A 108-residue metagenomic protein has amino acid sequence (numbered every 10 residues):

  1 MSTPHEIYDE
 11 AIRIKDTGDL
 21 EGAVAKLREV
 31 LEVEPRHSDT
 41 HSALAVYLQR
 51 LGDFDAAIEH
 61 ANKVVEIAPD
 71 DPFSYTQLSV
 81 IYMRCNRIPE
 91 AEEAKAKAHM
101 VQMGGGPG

Functional and structural regions predicted by a protein language model:
S2-V33: Alpha-helical segment of the N-proximal tetratricopeptide repeat
D16-R28, L51-K63, C85-K97: Structural signature of tandem alpha-helical TPR/SEL1-like repeats, specifically the intra-repeat loop/turn
